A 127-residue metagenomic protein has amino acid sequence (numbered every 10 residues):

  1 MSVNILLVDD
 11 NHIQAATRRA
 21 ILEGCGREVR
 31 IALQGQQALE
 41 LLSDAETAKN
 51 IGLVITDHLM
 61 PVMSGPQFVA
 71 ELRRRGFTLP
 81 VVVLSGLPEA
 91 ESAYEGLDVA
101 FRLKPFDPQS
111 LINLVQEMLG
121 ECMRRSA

Functional and structural regions predicted by a protein language model:
D9: Conserved acidic carboxylate
H12-I31, V99: Two-component/phosphorelay signaling modules centered on CheY-like receiver
I31-L53: Acidic, metal-coordinating helix/loop segments flanking the phosphotransfer/catalytic sites of two-component signaling
D57: Active-site residues of response regulator receiver
M60: Receiver (REC) domain active-site loop signature in two-component systems and cognate sites in sensor histidine kinases
V82-S85: Hydrophobic/aromatic residues positioned on beta-strands within the core alpha/beta folds
F106-L119, M123-R124: C-terminal output helix
